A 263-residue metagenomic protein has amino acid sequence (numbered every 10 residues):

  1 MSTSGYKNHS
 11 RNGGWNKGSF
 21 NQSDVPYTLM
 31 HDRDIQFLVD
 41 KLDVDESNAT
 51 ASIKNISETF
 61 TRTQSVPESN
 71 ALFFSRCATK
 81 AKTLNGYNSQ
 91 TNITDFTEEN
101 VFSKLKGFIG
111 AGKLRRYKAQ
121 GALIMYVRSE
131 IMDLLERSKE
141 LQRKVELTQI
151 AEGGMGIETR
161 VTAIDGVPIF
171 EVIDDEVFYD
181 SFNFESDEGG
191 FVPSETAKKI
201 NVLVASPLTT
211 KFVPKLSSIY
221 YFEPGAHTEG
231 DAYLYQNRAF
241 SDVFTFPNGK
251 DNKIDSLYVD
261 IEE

Functional and structural regions predicted by a protein language model:
M1-D34: Assembly/oligomerization interface modules of large self-assembling protein complexes
S2-S4, P26-M30, I93-N100, S138-E263: Sequence/fold signature of self-assembling virion shell proteins
N8, S47-A49, L135-R137, T245-P247: Short acidic, gly/pro-rich beta-turn/loop elements at beta-sheet edges and active-site/ligand-binding grooves
G13-S19, F37-V44, A78-T83, L147-G156 (+1 more regions): Short low-complexity stretches enriched in small and charged residues
D24-G86, K113-S129, P224-T245: Long, contiguous amphipathic alpha-helices that act as assembly "spine/axial" helices in icosahedral shell and virion
Y27, F60, C77, L84 (+4 more regions): Generic hydrophobic, helix-prone segments enriched in Leu/Val/Ile
T83-T159: Extended, solvent-exposed, turn-rich assembly/linker loops in the middle of proteins
